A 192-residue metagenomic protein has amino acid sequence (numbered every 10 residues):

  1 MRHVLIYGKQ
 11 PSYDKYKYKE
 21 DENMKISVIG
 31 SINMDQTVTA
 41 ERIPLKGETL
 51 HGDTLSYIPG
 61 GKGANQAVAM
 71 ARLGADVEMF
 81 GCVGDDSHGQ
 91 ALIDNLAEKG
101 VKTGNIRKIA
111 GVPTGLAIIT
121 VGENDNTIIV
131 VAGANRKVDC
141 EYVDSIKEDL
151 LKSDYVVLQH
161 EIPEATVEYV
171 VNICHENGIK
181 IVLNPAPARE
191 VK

Functional and structural regions predicted by a protein language model:
S12-C82, S87-A91, E98-V101: Glycine-rich phosphate/adenosyl-contacting loop at the front of the ribokinase-like
S31, G81-D85, V121-E123, V131-A132 (+1 more regions): Cofactor-binding loop segments of dinucleotide-utilizing enzymes, especially the Rossmann-like FAD- and NAD(P)+-binding
T54, F80-D85, G104-T114, N184-A186: Beta-strand->loop->alpha-helix junctions that form or flank phosphate-binding loops in nucleotide-handling enzymes
G100, R136-E141, I181-A188: Short gly/ser/thr-rich secondary-structure transition/capping motifs
G104, K108-I109, I119-Y155, H160: Conserved phosphate-binding/catalytic loop of the ribokinase/pfkB sugar-kinase fold
Y155-K192: Conserved beta-alpha-beta core of the PfkB/ribokinase-like small-molecule kinase fold
